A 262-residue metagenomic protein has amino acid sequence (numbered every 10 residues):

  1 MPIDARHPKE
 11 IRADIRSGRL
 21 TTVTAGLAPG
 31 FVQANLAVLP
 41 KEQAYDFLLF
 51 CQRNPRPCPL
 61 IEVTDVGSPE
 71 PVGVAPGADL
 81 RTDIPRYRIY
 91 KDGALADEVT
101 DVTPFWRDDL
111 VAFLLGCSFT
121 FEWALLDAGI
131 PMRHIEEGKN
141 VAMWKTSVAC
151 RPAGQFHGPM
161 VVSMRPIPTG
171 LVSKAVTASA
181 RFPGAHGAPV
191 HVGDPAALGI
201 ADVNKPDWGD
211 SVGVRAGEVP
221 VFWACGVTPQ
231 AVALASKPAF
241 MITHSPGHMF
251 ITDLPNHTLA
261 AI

Functional and structural regions predicted by a protein language model:
M1-G116, D127, M132, S147 (+1 more regions): Metallocofactor- and cofactor-centric catalytic cores in central/energy metabolism, strongly enriched
F121, K139-A142, A197-L198: Short, catalytically relevant binding-site loops at active-site mouths
A124: Hydrophobic/aromatic ligand-binding patch that stacks against planar heteroaromatic rings of cofactors or nucleotides
H134-H157: Long, charge-dense
